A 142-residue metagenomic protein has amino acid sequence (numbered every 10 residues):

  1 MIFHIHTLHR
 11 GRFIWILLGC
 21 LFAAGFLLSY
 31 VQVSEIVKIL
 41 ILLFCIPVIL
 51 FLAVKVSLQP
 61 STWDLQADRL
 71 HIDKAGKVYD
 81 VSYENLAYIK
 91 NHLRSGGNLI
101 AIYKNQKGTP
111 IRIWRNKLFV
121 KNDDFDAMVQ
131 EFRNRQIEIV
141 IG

Functional and structural regions predicted by a protein language model:
M1-V33, T109-P110: N-terminal membrane-targeting/pre-transmembrane regions
I14, Q32-C45: Hydrophobic alpha-helical transmembrane segments
G19-A23, L43-L50: Hydrophobic alpha-helical transmembrane segments of multipass integral membrane proteins
I39-C45, S57-P60, D80-N91: Short, mixed-charge, low-aromatic patches
I49-V81: Conserved beta-hairpin
I72-A127, G142: Non-transmembrane, membrane-adjacent beta-strand/coil modules in membrane-associated proteins and peripheral
R135-I141: Charged phosphate-binding loop/patch that engages nucleotide di/tri-phosphates or the phosphate backbone of nucleic
